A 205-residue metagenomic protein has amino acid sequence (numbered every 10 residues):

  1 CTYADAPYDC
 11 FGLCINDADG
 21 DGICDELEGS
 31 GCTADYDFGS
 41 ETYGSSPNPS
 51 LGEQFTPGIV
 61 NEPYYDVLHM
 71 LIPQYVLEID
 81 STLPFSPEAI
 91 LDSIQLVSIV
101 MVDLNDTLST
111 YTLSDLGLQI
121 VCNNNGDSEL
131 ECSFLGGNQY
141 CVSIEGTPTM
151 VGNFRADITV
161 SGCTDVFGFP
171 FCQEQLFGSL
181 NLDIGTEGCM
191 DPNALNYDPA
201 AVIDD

Functional and structural regions predicted by a protein language model:
C1-V97, C132, Y140-P148, R155 (+1 more regions): Primarily marks secretory-pathway-exposed extracellular/lumenal segments that are disulfide- and glycosylation-prone
L91-G126: A surface/secretory-pathway sequence property marking extracellular, secreted, or lumenal proteins enriched
T112-P148: Strand-loop-strand motifs at the edges of beta-sheets in extracellular beta-sandwich domains
